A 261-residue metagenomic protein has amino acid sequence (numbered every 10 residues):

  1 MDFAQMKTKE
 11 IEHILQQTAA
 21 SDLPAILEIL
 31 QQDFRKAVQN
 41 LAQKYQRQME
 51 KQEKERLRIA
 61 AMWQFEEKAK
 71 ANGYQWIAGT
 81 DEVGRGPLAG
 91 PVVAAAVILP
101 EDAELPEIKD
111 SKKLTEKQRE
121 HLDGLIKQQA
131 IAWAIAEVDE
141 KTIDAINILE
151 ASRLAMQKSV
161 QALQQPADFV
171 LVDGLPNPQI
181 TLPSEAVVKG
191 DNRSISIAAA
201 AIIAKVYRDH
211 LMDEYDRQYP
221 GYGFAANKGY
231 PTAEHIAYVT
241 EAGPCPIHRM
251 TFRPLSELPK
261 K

Functional and structural regions predicted by a protein language model:
M1-A78, R85-K261: RNase H-like, Mg2+-dependent phosphodiesterase core, and more generally RNA phosphate-backbone-engaging helix-loop
